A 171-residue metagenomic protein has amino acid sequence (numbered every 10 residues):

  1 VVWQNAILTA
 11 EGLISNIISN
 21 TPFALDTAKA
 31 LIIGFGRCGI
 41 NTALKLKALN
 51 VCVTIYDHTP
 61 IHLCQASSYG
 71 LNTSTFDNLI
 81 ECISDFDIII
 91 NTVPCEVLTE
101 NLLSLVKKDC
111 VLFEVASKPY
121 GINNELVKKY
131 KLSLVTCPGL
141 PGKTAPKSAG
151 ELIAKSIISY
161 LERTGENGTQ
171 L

Functional and structural regions predicted by a protein language model:
V1-T27, G121-L171: Adenosine-phosphate binding glycine-rich loop
V2, A6, F35, N91-T92 (+2 more regions): Glycine- and other small-residue-rich loops at beta-strand/loop junctions that grip anionic moieties
N20-T21, I32, A116: Rossmann-fold dinucleotide-binding core
D26-K47: Glycine-rich adenosine-cofactor-binding loop
C38, I61-H62, K118: Conserved Rossmann-like nucleotide-cofactor binding loop
L49-Y69: NAD(P)-binding Rossmann-fold cofactor-contacting core
A66-G142: Rossmann-like adenosine-cofactor binding region
